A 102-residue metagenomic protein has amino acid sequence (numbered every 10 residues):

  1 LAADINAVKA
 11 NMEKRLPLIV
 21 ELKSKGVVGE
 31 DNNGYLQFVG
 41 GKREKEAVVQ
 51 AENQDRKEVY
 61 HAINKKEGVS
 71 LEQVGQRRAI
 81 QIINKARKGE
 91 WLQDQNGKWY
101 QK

Functional and structural regions predicted by a protein language model:
A3-Q54, K65-K102: Amphipathic, charged alpha-helical segments and their helix-to-coil junctions in extracytoplasmic/peripheral assemblies
Y60-N64: Contiguous, amphipathic alpha-helical segments that mediate oligomerization or scaffolding in large protein assemblies
